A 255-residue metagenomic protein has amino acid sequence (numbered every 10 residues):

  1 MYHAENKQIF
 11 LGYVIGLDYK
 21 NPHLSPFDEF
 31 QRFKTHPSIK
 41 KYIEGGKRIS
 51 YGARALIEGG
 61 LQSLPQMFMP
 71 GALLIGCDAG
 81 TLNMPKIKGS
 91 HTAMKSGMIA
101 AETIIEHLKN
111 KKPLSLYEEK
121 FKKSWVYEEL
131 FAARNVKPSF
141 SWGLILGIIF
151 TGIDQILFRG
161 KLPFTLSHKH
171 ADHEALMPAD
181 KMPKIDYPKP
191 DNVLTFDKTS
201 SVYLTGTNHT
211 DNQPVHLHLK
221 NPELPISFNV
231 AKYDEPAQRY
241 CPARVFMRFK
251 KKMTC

Functional and structural regions predicted by a protein language model:
M1-G52, N110, E118: Conserved FAD/dinucleotide-binding core of flavoprotein oxidoreductases
E5-K7, Q66-P85, R239-M247: Short FAD-binding loop at a beta-strand-to-alpha-helix junction that anchors the flavin cofactor in diverse
Q8-I9, M253-C255: Hydrophobic residues embedded in beta-strands of well-ordered beta-sheets
L17-D18, A79-L82, L224: A short, flexible beta-alpha/helix-coil linker loop
Y51-Q66: Acidic, polar low-complexity linker/tail segments
L64-G71, G89-S96, Y233: Secondary-structure capping and boundary motifs in well-ordered enzyme cores
G80-K86, T92, M98, E102-I145 (+1 more regions): Active-site-proximal substrate-binding core of FAD-dependent oxidoreductases
S124-T254: Ferredoxin-type iron-sulfur electron-transfer modules and their immediate structural context
